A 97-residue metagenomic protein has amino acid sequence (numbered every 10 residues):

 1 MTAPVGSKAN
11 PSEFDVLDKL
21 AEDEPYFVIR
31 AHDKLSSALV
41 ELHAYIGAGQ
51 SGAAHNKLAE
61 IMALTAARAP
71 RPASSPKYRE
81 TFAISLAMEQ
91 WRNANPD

Functional and structural regions predicted by a protein language model:
M1-A48, G52-D97: Polar/charged low-complexity regulatory segments
